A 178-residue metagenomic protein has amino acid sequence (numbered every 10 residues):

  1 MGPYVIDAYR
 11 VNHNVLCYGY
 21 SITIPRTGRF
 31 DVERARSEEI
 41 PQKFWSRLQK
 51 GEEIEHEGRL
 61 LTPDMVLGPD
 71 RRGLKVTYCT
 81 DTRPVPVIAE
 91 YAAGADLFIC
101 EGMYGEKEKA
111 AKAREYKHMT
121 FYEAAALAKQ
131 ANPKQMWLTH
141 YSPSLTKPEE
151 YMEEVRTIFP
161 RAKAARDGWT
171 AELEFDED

Functional and structural regions predicted by a protein language model:
M1-L138, E149-E153, F175-D178: Metal-dependent phosphodiesterase/nuclease catalytic metal-binding core
G73, P148-G168: Short, electropositive alpha-helical surface patch
M103, Y141, D167: Short, ordered loop/turn segments at secondary-structure junctions
P143-K147: Conserved Class I SAM-dependent methyltransferase catalytic core
A165-E177: Binuclear metal-dependent phosphoesterase catalytic core
